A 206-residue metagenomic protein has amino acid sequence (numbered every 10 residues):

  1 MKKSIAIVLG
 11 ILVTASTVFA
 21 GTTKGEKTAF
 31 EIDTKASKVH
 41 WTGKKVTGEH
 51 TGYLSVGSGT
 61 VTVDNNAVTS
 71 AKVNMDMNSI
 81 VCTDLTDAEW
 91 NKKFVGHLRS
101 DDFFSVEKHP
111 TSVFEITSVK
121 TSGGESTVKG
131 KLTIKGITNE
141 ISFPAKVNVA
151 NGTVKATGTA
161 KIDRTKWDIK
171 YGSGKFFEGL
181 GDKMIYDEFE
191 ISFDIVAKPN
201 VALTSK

Functional and structural regions predicted by a protein language model:
S4-T14: Sec-dependent N-terminal signal peptides
F19-K206: Low-complexity, acidic/polar, glycine-enriched regions of mature
